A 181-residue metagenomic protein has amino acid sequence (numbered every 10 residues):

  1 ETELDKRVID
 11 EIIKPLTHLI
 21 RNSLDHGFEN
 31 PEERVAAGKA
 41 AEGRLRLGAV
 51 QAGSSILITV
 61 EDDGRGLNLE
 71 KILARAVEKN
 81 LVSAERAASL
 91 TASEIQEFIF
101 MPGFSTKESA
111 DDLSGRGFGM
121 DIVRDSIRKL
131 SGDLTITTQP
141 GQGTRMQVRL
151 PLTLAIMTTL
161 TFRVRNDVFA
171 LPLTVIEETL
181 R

Functional and structural regions predicted by a protein language model:
E1-E3: Conserved catalytic submotifs in the C-terminal HATPase_c
K6, R21-I95, P140: ATP-lid-like helix-loop hinge signature
I9-R21: Short acidic amphipathic alpha-helix that forms the conserved interface helix of the HATPase_c
L19, I99, L113, N166: Residue-level signature of catalytic and energy-coupling elements of molecular machines, predominantly ATP/GTP-dependent
S83-A87, S105-D112: Activation segment
I99, G119, V123-R124: Short alpha-helical Gxxx[C/S/T] motif in the catalytic ATP-binding
R116: Flexible nucleotide-binding loop
D125-R181: Conserved secondary-structure micro-motifs at functional edges
